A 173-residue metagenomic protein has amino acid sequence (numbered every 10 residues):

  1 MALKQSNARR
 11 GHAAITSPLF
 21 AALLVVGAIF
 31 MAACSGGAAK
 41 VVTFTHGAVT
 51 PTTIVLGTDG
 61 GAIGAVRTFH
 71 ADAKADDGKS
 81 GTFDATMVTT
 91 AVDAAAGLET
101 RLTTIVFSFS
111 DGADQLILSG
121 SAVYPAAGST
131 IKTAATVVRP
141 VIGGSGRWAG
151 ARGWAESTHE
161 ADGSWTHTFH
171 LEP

Functional and structural regions predicted by a protein language model:
M1-I15: N-terminal secretory signal peptides that target proteins for export/translocation
Q5, C34-P173: Targeting-peptide/extracellular-domain and disordered-appendage signature
A8, P18-L19, G37: Serine/proline-rich low-complexity intrinsically disordered segments, especially terminal tails, linkers
A13, L19-F20, V138: Residues at the start of alpha-helices and the adjacent loop-to-helix junctions
P18-A32: Bacterial N-terminal signal peptides
